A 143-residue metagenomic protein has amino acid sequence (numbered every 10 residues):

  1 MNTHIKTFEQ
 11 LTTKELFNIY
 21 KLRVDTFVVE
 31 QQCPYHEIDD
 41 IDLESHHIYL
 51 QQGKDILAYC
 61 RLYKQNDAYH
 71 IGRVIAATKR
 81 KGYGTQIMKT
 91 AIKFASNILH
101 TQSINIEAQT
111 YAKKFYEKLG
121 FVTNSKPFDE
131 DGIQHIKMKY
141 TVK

Functional and structural regions predicted by a protein language model:
M1-D40, H47, Q52-I56: Short amphipathic alpha-helix that is part of the acyltransferase structural core
E44-I48, Y69, Q134-M138: Short beta-strand micro-motifs in enzyme catalytic cores
Y49, D55-Y63, A68-R73: Conserved beta-strand in the GNAT
K64-G72, K79, H100-Q102, E130-H135: A conserved beta-turn-beta hairpin within the catalytic core of GNAT-like acetyltransferases that forms part
R73-V74, Y140: Residue-level recognition of conserved beta-strand positions in structured domain cores
A76, K81-K93: Conserved acetyl-CoA-binding loop-helix of GNAT-fold acetyltransferases
A95-Q109: Conserved GNAT acetyl-CoA-binding A-motif
E117, V122-K137: Conserved catalytic-core motifs of GNAT/GCN5-like acyltransferases
